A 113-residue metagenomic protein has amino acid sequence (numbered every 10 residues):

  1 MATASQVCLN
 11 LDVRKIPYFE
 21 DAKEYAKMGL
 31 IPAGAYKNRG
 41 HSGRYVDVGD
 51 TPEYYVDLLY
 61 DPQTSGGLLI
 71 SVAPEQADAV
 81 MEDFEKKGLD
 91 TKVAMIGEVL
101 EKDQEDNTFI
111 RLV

Functional and structural regions predicted by a protein language model:
M1-V113: Glycine-/charge-enriched secondary-structure boundary and capping motifs
